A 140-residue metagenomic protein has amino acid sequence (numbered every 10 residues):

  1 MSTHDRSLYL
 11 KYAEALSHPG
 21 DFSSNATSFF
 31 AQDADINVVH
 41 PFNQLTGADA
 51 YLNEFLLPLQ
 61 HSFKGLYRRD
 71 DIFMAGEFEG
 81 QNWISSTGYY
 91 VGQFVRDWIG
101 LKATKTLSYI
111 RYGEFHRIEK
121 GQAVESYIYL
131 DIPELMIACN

Functional and structural regions predicted by a protein language model:
M1-N140: C-terminal and inter-domain tail/linker signature
